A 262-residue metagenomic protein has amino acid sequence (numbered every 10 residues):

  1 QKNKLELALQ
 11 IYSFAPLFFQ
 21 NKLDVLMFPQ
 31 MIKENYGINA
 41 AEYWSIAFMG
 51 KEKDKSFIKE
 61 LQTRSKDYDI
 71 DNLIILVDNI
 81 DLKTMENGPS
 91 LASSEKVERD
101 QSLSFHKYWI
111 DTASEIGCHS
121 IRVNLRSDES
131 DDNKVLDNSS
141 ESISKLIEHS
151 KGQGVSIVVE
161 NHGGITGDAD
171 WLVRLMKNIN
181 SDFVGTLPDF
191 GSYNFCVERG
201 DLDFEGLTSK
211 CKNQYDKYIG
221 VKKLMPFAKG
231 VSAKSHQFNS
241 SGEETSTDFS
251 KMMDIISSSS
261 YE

Functional and structural regions predicted by a protein language model:
K2-V25: Boundary/entry segment of secreted carbohydrate-active catalytic domains
L5-Y12, I32, N39-Y43, N72-V77 (+5 more regions): Hydrophobic faces of well-ordered beta-strands that scaffold small-molecule active sites in alpha/beta enzyme cores
F18-L23, E52-K55, V97, D132-D137 (+2 more regions): Short, solvent-exposed loop/turn segments at secondary-structure boundaries
K22-L26, D54-K59, T84-M85, K96 (+4 more regions): Structural motif corresponding to alpha-helix initiation and N-cap regions
D24-I46, E115-H119: Catalytic domains of carbohydrate-active enzymes, especially glycoside hydrolases
Q30, Q62-P188, N194-F195: Active-site acidic/histidine proton-transfer and metal-coordination neighborhood in alpha/beta enzyme cores
N39-D67, L125-D131, S240-S241: Glycine-rich, proline-tolerant flexible connector loops at the mouths of alpha/beta enzymes
A40-A41, S140-S259: Acidic/histidine-rich catalytic cores of soluble enzymes
